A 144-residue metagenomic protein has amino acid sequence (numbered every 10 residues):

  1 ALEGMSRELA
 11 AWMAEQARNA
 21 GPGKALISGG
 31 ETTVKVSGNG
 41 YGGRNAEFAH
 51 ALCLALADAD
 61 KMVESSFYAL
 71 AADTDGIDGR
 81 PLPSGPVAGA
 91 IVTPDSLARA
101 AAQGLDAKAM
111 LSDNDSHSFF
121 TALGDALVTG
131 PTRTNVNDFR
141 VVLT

Functional and structural regions predicted by a protein language model:
A1-H50, L54-D58, M62: A glycine- and small/hydrophobic-rich beta-loop-beta segment that serves as a flexible "lid/hinge" or phosphate-binding
A51-T144: Internal helix-turn-beta structural module
